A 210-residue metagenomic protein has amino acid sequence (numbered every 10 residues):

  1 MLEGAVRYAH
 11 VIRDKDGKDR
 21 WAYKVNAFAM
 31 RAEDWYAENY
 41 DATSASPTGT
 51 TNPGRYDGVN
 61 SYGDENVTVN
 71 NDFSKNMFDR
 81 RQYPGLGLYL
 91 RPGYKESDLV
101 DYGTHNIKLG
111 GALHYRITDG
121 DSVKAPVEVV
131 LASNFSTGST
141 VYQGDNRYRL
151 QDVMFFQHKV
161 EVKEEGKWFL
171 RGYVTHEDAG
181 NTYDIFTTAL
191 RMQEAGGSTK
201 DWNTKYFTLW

Functional and structural regions predicted by a protein language model:
M1-P47, H105-I107: Outer-membrane beta-barrel translocator/receptor signature
T50-W210: Outer-membrane beta-barrel domain signature, strongest for Gram-negative TonB-dependent receptors and also present
